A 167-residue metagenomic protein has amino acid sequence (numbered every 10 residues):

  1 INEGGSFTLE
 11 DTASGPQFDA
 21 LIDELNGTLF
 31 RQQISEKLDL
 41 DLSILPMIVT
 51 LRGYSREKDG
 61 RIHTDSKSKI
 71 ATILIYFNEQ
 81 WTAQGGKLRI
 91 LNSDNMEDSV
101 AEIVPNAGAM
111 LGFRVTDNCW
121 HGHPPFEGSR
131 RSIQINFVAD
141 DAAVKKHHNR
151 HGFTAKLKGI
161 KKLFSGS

Functional and structural regions predicted by a protein language model:
I1-K37: Non-heme Fe(II)/2-oxoglutarate
F18-I22, L38-D41, D59-I62, W120-H121: Short helix-to-loop capping/linker segments positioned immediately adjacent to catalytic or ligand/cofactor-binding
D19-I22, T72-Y76: Short, Φ-rich (hydrophobic/aromatic) sequence segments
L40-T50: A short coil-to-beta-strand element that immediately follows conserved catalytic motifs
V49-L51, I73-I75, I133-F137: A structural signal for short, well-ordered beta-strand segments
R52-D65: Conserved short histidine dyad/triad with adjacent acidic residue
K67-S68, E79-S167: Catalytic core of Fe(II)/2-oxoglutarate
